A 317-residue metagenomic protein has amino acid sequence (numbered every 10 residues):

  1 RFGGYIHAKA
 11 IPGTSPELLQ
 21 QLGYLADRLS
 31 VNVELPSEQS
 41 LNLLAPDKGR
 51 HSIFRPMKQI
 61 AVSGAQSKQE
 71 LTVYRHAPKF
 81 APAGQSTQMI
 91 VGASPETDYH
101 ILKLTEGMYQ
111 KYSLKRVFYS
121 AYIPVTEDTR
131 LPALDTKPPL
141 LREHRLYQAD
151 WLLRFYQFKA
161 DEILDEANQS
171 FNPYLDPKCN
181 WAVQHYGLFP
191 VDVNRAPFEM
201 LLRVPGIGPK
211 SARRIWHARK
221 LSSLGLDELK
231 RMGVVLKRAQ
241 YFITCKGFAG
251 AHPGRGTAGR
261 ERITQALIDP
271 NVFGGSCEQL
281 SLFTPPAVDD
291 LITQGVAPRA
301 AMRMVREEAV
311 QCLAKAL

Functional and structural regions predicted by a protein language model:
R1-I163: Conserved AdoMet/S-adenosylmethionine-binding subsite of the radical SAM
D135-P138, L152-P190: Alpha-helical ds-nucleic-acid-binding substructure associated with the helix-hairpin-helix region of base-excision DNA
S170-M200, L226-L317: C-terminal extensions
A218-R219: Residue-level signature of tetratricopeptide-repeat
